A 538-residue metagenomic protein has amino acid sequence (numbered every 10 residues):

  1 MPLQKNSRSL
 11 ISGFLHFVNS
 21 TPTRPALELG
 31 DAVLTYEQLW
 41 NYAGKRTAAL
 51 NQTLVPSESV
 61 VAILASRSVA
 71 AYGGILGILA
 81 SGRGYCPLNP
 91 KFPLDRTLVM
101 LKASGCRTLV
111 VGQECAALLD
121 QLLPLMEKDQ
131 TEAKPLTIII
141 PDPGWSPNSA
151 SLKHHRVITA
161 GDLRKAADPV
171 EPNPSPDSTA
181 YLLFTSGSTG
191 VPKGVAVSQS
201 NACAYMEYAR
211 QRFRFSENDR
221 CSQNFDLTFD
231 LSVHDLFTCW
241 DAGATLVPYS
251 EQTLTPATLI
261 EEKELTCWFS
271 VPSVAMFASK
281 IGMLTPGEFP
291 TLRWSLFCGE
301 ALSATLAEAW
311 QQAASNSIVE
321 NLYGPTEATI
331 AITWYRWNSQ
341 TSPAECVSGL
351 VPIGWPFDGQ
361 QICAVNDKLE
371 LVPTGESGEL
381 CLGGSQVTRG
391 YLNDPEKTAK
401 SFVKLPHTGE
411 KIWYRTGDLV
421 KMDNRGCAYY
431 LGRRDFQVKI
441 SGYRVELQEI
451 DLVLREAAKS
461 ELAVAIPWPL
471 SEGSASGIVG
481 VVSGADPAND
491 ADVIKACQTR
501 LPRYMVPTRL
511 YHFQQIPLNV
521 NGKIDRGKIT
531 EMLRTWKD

Functional and structural regions predicted by a protein language model:
M1, S9-I11, L94, L109-P172 (+3 more regions): AMP-dependent adenylate-forming
M1-P124, T131-L182, V197-S198, A204 (+4 more regions): AMP-binding/adenylate-forming domain of the ANL superfamily
T21, T53, A103-S104, Q199 (+6 more regions): Acidic-histidine catalytic/liganding microenvironments
E28-G30, L296-C298, S441, S483: Glycine-rich Rossmann NAD(P)(H)-binding loop
S59, R107, D219, T266 (+3 more regions): Conserved acidic residues
A65, V110-Q113, S250, F269 (+1 more regions): A short structural motif in glycosyltransferase catalytic domains
A70-L76, R83-K102, D120, D162-L371 (+5 more regions): Motif- and composition-driven signal specific to adenylation
G105-L109, K134-I139, T245-L246, T266 (+2 more regions): Hydrophobic beta-strand segments of well-ordered beta-sheets in folded domains
